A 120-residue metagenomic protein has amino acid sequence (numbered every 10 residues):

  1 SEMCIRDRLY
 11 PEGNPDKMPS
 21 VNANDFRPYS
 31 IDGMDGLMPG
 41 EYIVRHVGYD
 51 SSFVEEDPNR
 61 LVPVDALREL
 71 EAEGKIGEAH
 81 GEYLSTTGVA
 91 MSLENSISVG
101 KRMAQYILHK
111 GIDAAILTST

Functional and structural regions predicted by a protein language model:
M3-I5: Short, small-residue-biased leader/transition segments that mark boundaries at the very start of proteins
R8-L61: Adenosine ribonucleotide-centric catalytic and binding domains
V44-D50, A79-T86: Gly-rich Lys/Arg/Thr-decorated short loops/hinges at beta-loop-alpha junctions or inter-strand turns that position
P63-E78, M91: Redox- and metal-dependent alpha/beta enzyme cores, enriched for Fe-S-associated oxidoreductases and cofactor-handling
G81-R102: Charged, often glycine-rich, active-site loop that binds/positions anionic groups
S98-D113: Short, well-structured alpha-helical segments in soluble
T120: Short, ordered loop/turn segments at secondary-structure junctions
